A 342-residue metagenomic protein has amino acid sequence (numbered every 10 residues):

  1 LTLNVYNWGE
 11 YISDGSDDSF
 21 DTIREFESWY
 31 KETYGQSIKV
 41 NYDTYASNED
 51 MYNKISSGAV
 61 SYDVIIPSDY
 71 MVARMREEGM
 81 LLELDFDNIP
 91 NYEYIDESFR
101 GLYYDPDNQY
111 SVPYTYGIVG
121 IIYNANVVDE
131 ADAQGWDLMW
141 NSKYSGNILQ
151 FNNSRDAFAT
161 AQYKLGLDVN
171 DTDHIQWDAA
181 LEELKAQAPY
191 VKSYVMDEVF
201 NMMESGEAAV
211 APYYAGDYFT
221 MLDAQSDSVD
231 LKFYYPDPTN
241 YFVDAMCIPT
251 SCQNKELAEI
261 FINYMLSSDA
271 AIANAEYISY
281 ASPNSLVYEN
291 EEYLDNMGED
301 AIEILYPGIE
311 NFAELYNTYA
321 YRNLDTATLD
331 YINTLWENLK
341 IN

Functional and structural regions predicted by a protein language model:
L1-R74, N201: Early extracytoplasmic/lumenal segment of secretory-pathway proteins
V60-V64, D69, L82-I122, N147: A structural signal for short loop-to-beta-strand junctions that line the ligand-binding cleft of periplasmic/secreted
R76-L84, F99-R100, D105-Q109, Y190 (+2 more regions): Ligand-binding "clamshell"
L82-E93, S111, S228-N240, P249-C252: Short beta-strand->loop
G120-V127, Q162-G166, F242-K255, Y264-M265 (+1 more regions): A bilobed periplasmic-binding-protein/Venus flytrap-type ligand-binding module shared by bacterial periplasmic
Q150-N153, A157, A161, V169-F233: Ligand-binding pocket segment of bilobal, Venus flytrap-like solute-binding proteins
P249-Y316: Mature extracytoplasmic/periplasmic domains
I309-N342: Conserved C-terminal helix/tail region of periplasmic/extracytoplasmic solute-binding proteins
